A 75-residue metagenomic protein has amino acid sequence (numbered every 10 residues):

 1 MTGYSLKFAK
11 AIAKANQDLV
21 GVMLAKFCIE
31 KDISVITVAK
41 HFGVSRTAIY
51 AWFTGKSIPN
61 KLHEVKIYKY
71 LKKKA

Functional and structural regions predicted by a protein language model:
M1-Y4, K73-A75: Short intrinsically disordered terminal tails
S5-K31: A short, Lys/Arg-rich alpha-helix, primarily the initiator
L24, V35, E64: Helix-turn-helix DNA-binding elements, focusing on the entry/boundary residues of the two helices that contact DNA
T37-A39: Short alpha-helical "recognition helix" segments of helix-turn-helix
V44-I58: Recognition helix of helix-turn-helix/homeodomain-like DNA-binding domains that insert into the DNA major groove
K61-A75: DNA major-groove recognition helix of helix-turn-helix/homeodomain DNA-binding modules
